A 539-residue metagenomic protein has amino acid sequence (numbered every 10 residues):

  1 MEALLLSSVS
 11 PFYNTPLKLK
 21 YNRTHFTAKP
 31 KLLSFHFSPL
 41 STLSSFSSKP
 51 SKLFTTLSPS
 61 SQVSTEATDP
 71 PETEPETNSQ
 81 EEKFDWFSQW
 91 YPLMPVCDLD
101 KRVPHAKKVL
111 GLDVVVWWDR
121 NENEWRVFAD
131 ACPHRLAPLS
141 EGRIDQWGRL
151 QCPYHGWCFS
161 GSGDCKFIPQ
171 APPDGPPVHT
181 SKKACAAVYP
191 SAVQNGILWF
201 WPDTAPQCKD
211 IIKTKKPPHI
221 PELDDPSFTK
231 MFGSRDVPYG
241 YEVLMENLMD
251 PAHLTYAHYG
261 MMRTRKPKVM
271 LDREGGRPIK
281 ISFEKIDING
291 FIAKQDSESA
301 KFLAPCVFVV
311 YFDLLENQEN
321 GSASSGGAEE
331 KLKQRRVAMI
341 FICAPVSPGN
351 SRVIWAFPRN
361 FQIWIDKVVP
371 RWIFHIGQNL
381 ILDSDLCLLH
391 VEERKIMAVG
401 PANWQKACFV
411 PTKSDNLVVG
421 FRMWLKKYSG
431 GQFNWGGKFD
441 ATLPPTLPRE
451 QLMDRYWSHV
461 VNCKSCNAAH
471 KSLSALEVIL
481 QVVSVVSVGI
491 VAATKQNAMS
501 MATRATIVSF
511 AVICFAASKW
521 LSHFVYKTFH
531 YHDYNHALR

Functional and structural regions predicted by a protein language model:
E2-P30, P39, P50, N121-E124 (+1 more regions): C-terminal catalytic domain of Rieske-type non-heme iron oxygenases
L5-L6, T27-V96, D100, P104 (+1 more regions): N-terminal alpha-helical interaction blocks
K29-S34, P39-T42, L93, H105 (+9 more regions): Generic low-polarity alpha-helical segments
S38-T73, I144-P153, K182, A187 (+1 more regions): N-terminal short leaders/motifs
D69-W86, P92-L223, S465-R539: Rieske [2Fe-2S] iron-sulfur-binding domain
